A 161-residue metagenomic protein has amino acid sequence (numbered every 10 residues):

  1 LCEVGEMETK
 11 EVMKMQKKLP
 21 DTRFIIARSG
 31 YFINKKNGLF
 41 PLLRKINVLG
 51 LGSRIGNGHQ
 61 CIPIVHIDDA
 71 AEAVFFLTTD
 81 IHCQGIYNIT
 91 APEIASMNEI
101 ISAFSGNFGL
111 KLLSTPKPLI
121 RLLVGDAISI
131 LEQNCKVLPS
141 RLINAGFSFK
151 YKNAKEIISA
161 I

Functional and structural regions predicted by a protein language model:
M7-Q16, R23-I26, G30-C61: NAD(P)-dependent short-chain dehydrogenase/reductase
N34, I62-D68, A95, V137 (+1 more regions): Residue-level signal for the nucleotide or nucleotide-sugar donor/cofactor binding architecture
L42-P63, G106-K136: Alpha-helical membrane-targeting segments
R44-S53, H59-I89, I94: Alpha-helical substrate-binding/gating segment
A70, V74, I89, I100 (+2 more regions): Non-catalytic, hydrophobic alpha-helical segments
V74-T78, F104, I158-I161: Hydrophobic "lid"/C-terminal helical patch of Rossmann-like NAD(P)-dependent dehydrogenase/epimerase domains
D80-D126: Mid/C-terminal beta-alpha module of Rossmann-like enzyme folds, strongest in SDR-family dehydrogenases/epimerases
L110, S129-I161: C-terminal amphipathic/interface module of NAD(P)-dependent oxidoreductases and related NAD-binding regulators
